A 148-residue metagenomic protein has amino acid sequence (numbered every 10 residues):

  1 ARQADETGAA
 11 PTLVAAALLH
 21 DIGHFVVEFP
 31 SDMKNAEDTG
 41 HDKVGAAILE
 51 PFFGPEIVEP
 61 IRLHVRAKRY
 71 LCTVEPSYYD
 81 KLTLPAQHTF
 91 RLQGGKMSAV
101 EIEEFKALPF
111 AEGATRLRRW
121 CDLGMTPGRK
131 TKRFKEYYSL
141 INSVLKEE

Functional and structural regions predicted by a protein language model:
Q3-R119: Divalent metal-dependent catalytic cores for phosphoryl transfer on phosphate-bearing substrates
R119-E148: Charged phosphate-binding loop/patch that engages nucleotide di/tri-phosphates or the phosphate backbone of nucleic
